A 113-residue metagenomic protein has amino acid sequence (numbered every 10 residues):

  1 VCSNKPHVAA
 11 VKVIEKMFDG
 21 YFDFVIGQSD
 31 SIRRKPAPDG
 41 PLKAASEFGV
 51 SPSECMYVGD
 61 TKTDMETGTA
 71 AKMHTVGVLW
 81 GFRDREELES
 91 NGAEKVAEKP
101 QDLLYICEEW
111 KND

Functional and structural regions predicted by a protein language model:
S3-K5: Conserved phosphate-coupling serine/threonine residues in phosphotransfer and NTP-handling enzymes
H7, V11-D113: Asp-based, Mg2+/Mn2+-dependent phosphohydrolase catalytic module
